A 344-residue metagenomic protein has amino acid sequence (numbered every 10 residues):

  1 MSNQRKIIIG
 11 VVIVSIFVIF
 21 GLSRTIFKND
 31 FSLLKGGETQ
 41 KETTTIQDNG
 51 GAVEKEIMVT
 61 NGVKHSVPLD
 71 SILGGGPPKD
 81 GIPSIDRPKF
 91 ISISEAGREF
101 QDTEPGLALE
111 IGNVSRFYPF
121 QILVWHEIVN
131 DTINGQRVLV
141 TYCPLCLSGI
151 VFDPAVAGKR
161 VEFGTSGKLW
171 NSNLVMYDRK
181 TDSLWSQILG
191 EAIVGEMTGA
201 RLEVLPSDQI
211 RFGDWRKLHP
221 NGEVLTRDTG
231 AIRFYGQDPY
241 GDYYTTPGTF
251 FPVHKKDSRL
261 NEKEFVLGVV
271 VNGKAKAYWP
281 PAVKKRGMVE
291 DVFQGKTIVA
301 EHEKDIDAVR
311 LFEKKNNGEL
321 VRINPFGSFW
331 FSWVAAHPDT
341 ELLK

Functional and structural regions predicted by a protein language model:
Q4-K344: Mid-to-C-terminal functional-domain signal that highlights helix-capping/loop sites within ligand-binding modules
